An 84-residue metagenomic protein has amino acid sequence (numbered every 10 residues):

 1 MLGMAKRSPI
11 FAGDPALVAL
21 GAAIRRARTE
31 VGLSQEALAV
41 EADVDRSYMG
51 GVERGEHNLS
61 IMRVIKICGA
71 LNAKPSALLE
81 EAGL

Functional and structural regions predicted by a protein language model:
M1-R26, E30-V31, E36, G69 (+1 more regions): N-terminal flexible/basic segments that precede or flank functional cores
G21, S47-G50, G83: Glycine-centered small-residue hotspots that permit tight backbone geometry or close packing
I24, Q35, R46, I61-V64: Helix-turn-helix DNA-binding elements, focusing on the entry/boundary residues of the two helices that contact DNA
G32-G51: Short alpha-helical DNA-recognition segment
S60-A77: DNA major-groove recognition helix of helix-turn-helix/homeodomain DNA-binding modules
A77-L84: Short amphipathic recognition helices of helix-turn-helix/homeodomain-type DNA-binding modules
